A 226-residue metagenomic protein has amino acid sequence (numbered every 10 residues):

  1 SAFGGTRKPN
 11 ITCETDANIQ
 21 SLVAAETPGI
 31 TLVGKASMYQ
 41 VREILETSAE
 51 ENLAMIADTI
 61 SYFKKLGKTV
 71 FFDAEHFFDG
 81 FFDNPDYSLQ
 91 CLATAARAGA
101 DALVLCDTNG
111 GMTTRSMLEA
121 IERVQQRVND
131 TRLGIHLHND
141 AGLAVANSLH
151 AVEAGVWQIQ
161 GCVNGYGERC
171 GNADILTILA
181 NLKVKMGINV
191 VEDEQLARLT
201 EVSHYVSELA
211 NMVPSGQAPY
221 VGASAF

Functional and structural regions predicted by a protein language model:
S1-A2: A glycine-rich helix N-cap at a beta->alpha junction
T6, D107, G161-E168, A180-E192: Short beta-alpha connecting loops at secondary-structure transitions that line or flank enzyme active sites
K8-L133, L149-V156: Alpha/beta enzyme core
A54, S61, E119-E122, A173-A180 (+2 more regions): Residues on a specific face of well-ordered alpha-helices
L105-D107, G134-L137, G161-N164, E192-E201 (+1 more regions): Beta-strand segments within the central parallel beta-sheet cores of soluble alpha/beta enzyme folds
H138-G142: A short helix-loop-helix "switch/interaction" segment in the helical subdomain of ASCE P-loop NTPases
L143-I159, Y166-N181, F226: Flexible glycine/proline-rich, aromatic-decorated loop/lid segments
A180, M186-F226: A mid-to-C-terminal "edge-of-domain" accessory segment
